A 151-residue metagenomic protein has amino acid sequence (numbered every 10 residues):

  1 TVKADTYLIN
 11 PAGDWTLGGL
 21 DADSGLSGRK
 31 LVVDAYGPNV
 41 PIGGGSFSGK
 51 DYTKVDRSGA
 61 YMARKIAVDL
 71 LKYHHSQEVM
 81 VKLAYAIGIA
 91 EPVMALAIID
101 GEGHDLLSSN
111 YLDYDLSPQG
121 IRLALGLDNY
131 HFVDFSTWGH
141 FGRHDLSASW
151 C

Functional and structural regions predicted by a protein language model:
T1, W15-G19, S24-E78: Conserved mixed alpha/beta catalytic, RNA-binding, or beta-rich assembly cores of soluble enzyme, regulatory
T1-G18, G120-I121, T137, G142 (+1 more regions): Glycine-rich, mobile lid/loop segments that gate access to catalytic sites or pores
A4-T6, W15, L20-A22, Y36 (+3 more regions): Generic structural signal for short, flexible, solvent-exposed coil/loop and linker residues
T6-I9, T16, G25, V32-D34 (+3 more regions): Structured core elements
A12, P38, Y52, L83-A86 (+1 more regions): Short, ordered loop/turn segments at secondary-structure junctions
Y73, E78-C151: Internal helix-turn-beta structural module
